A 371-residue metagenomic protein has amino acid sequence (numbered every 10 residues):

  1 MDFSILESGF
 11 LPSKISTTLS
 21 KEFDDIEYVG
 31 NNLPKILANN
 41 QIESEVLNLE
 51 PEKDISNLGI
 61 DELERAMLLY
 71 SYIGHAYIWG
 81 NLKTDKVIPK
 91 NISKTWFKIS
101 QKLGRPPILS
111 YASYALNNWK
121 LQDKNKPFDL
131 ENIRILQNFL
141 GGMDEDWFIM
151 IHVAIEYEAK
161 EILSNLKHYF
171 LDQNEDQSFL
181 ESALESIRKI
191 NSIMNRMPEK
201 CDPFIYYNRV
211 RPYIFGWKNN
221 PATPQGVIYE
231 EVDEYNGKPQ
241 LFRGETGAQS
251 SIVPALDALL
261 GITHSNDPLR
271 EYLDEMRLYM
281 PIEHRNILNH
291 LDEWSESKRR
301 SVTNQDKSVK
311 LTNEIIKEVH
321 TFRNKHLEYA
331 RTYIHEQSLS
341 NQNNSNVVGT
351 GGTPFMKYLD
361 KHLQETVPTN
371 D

Functional and structural regions predicted by a protein language model:
M1-D371: Surface-exposed peri-terminal alpha-helical interaction modules
